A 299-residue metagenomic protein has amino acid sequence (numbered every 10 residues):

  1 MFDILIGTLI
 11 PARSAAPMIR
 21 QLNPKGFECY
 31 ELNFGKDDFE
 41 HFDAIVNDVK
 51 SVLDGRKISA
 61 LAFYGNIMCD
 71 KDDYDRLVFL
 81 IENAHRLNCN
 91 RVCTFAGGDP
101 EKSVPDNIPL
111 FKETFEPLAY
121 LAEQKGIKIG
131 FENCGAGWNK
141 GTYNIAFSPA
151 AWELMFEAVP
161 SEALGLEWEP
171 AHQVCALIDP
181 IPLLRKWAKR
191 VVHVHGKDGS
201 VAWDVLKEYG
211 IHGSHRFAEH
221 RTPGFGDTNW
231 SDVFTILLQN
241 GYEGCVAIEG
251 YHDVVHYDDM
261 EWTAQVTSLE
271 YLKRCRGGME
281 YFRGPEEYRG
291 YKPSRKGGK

Functional and structural regions predicted by a protein language model:
M1-T8, A12-G26, D54, N83 (+2 more regions): Histidine-acidic metal/acid-base catalytic patches
I4-I6, K36-D37, G65-C69, V104-D106 (+3 more regions): Short, contiguous strand/loop micro-motifs
A16, E28-K128, E243, D253 (+3 more regions): Structural motif corresponding to the early beta-alpha repeats
D38-E40, C69, N139-K140, A176 (+2 more regions): Active-site-proximal flexible loops/turns
F63, E132-C134, K197: Active-site-proximal beta-strand/loop segments in catalytic clefts of secreted hydrolases
G97-S103, F131-Y143, V254-H256: Active-site-proximal beta-alpha loop/turn segments in soluble metabolic enzymes
K125-P160: Basic- and aromatic-lined ligand-binding clefts that recognize polyanionic substrates
